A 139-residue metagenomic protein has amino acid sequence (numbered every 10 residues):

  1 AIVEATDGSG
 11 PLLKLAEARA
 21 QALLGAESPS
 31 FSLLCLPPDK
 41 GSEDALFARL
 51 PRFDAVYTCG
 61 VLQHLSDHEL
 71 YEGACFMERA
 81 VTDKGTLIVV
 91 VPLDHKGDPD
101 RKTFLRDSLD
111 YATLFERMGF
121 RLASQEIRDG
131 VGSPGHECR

Functional and structural regions predicted by a protein language model:
A1-R49, L65-E72, F76, T86-R139: Class I (Rossmann-like) S-adenosyl-L-methionine-dependent methyltransferase catalytic domain, capturing the SAM-binding
Y57: A conserved beta-strand element that flanks and buttresses the S-adenosyl-L-methionine
G60-H64: Short catalytic micro-motifs in class I SAM-dependent methyltransferases
